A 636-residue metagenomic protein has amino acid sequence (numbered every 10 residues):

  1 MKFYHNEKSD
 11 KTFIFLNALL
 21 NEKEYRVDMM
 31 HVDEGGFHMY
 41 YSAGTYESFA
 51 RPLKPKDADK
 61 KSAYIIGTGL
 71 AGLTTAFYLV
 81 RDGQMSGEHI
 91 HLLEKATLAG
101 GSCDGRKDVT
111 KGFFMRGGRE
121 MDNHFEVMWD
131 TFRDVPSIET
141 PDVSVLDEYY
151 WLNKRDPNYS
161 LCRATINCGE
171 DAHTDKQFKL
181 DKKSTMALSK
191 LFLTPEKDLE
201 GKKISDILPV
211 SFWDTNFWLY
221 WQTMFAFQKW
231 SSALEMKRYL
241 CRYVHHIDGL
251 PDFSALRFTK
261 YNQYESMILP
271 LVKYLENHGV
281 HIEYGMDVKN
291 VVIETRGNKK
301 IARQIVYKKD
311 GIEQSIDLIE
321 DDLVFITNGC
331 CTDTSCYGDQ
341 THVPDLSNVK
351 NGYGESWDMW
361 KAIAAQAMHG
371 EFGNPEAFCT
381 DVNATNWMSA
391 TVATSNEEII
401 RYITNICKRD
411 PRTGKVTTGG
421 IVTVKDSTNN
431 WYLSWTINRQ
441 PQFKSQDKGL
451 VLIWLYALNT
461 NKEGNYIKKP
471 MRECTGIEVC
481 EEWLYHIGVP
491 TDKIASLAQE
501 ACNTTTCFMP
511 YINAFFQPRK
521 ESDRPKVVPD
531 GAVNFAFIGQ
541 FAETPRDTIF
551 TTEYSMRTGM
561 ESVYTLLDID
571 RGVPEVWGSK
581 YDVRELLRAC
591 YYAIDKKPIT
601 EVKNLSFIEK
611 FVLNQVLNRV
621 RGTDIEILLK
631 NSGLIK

Functional and structural regions predicted by a protein language model:
F3-N6, T12-A63, R81-G87, K596 (+1 more regions): Extreme N-terminal leader/targeting segments of oxidoreductases
G67-G69: Glycine-rich Rossmann-fold phosphate-binding loop(s) that bind the pyrophosphate of adenine dinucleotide cofactors
V80-R106: Glycine-rich FAD pyrophosphate-binding loop
T110-Y149: Conserved FAD-binding subdomain of flavin-dependent enzymes
I138-H245, R257-F258: Rossmann-like flavin
V244-L323, N328: Helical element adjacent to the flavin cofactor pocket in flavoenzyme catalytic cores
V244-T259, D321-L323, N328-T558, Y564-G578: C-terminal segments that line or cap access tunnels to active or ligand-binding sites in enzymes and enzyme-associated
L567-R619: Active-site-proximal substrate-binding core of FAD-dependent oxidoreductases
